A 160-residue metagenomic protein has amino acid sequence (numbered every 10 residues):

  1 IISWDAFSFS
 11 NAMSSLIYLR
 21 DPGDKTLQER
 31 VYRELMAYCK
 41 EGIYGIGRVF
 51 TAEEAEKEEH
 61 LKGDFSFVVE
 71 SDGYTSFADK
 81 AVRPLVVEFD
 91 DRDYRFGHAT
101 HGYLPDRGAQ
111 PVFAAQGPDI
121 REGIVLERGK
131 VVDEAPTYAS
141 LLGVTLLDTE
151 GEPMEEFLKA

Functional and structural regions predicted by a protein language model:
I1-F89, D93-R95: Secreted, luminal/periplasmic, and some membrane-associated catalytic domains that remodel anionic oxygen-ester
I2-K25, F96-L141: Substrate-binding rim/cap in mid-to-C-terminal beta-strand-loop elements of soluble/periplasmic
F9, L61, P105, L146-D148: A generic structural signal for short, solvent-exposed coil/turn residues that cap or connect secondary-structure
V31, V82-R83, E127-R128, E150-E152: Composition- and surface-driven signal marking solvent-exposed, interaction-prone regions in large proteins
Y32, M36, A135-A139, E155: Non-transmembrane alpha-helical segments in soluble domains of secreted/periplasmic/extracellular proteins
G45, F50-T51, D119, K130 (+1 more regions): Short, solvent-exposed coil/turn linker segments
Y138, L142-L147, A160: Terminal low-complexity/disordered tails
E152-L158: Cytosolic regulatory/linker segments at or just downstream of nucleotide-handling modules in signal-transduction
